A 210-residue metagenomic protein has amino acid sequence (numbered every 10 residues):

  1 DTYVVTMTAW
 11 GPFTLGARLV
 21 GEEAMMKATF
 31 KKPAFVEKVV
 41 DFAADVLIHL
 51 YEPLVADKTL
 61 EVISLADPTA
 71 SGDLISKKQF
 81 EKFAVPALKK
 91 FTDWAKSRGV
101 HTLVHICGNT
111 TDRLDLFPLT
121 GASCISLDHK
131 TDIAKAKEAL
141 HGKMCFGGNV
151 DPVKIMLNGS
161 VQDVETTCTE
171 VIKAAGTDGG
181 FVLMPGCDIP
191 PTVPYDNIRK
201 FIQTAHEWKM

Functional and structural regions predicted by a protein language model:
D1-M210: Active-site loop segments of alpha/beta catalytic cores
